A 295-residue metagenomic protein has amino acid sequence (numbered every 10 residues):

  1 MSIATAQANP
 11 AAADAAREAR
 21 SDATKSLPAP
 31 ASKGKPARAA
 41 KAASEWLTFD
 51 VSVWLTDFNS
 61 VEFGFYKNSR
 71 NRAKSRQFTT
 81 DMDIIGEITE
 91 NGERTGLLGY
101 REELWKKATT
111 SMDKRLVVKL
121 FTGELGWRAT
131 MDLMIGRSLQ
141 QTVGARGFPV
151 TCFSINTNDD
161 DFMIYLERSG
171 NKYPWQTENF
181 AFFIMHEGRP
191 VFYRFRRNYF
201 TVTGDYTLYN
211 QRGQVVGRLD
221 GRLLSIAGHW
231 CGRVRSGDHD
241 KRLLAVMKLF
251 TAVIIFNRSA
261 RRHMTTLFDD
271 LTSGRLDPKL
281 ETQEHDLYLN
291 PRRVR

Functional and structural regions predicted by a protein language model:
S2-R295: Low-complexity or membrane-interfacial segments used for flexible interactions
